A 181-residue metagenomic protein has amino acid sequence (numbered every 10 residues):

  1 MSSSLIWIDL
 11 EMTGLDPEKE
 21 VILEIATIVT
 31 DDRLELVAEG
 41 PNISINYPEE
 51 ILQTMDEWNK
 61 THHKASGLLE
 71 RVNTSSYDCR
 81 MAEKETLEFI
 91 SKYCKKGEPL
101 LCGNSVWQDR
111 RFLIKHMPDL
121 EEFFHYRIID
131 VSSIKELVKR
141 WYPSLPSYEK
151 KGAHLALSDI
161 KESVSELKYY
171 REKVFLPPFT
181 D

Functional and structural regions predicted by a protein language model:
S2-I6, T13-L101, S147-K150: Conserved non-catalytic scaffold segment of RNase H-like nuclease domains
W7, E57-W58, F89, F124-Y126 (+2 more regions): Tryptophan-centric aromatic hotspots in well-structured domains and transmembrane helices
D9-E11, E24, D31, D109 (+2 more regions): Acidic active-site catalytic centers that drive phospho-/nucleotidyl reactions and related ester hydrolyses
D78, A82-T86, D109, H116 (+1 more regions): Amphipathic alpha-helical interface surfaces
M81-K84, E88, S132, E136 (+2 more regions): Short, contiguous clusters of charged residues that form electrostatic/catalytic patches at enzyme active sites, used
G97-V106, R111-M117, P143-D181: Acidic, Mg2+-coordinating catalytic module of metal-dependent nucleases/exonucleases that use a two-metal-ion mechanism
L113-I128: Short, low-complexity, polybasic intrinsically disordered segments
H125-P143: Short, flexible loop segments at boundaries between secondary-structure elements
